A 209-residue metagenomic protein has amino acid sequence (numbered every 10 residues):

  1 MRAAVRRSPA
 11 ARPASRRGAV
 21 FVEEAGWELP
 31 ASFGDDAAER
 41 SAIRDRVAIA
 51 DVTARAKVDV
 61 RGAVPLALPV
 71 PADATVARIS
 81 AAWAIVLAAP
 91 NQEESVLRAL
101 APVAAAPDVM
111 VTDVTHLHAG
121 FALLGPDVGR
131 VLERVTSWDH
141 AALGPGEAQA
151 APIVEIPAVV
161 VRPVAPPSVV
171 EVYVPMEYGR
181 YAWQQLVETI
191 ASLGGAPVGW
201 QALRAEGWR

Functional and structural regions predicted by a protein language model:
M1-R209: Basic, glycine/lysine-rich polyanion-binding surfaces/domains
